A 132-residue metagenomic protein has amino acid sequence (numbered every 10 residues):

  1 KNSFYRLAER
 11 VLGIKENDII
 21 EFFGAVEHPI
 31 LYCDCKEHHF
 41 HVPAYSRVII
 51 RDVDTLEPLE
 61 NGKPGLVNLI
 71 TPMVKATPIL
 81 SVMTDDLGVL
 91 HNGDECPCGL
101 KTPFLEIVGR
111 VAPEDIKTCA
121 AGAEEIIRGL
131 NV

Functional and structural regions predicted by a protein language model:
K1-V132: Active-site glycine/GP-rich loop and adjacent strand/helix microenvironment that borders small-molecule binding pockets
